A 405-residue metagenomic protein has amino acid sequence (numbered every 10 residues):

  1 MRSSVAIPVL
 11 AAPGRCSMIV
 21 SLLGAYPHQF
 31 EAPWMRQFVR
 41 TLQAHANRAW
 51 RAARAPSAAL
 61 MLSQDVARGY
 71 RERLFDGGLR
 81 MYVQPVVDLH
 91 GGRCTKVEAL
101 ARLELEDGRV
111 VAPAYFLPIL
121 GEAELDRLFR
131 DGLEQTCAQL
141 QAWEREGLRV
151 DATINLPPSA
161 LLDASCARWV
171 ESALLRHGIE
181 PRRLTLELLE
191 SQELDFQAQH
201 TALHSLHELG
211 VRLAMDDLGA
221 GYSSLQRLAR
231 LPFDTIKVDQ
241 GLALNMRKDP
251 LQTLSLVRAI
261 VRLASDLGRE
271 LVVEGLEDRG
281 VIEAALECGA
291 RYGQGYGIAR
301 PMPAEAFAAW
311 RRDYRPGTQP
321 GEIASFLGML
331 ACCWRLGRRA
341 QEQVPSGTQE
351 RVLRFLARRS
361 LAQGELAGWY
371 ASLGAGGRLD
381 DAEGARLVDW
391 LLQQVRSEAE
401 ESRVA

Functional and structural regions predicted by a protein language model:
R2-A11, Y82-V83: A short, aliphatic-rich beta-strand micro-motif
P8, G14, G321-A405: Extended alpha-helical signaling linkers and dimerization cores that couple sensory/input modules to output catalytic
V9-V20, R93-C94: Short hydrophobic/glycine-rich mini-motifs in sensory/regulatory modules that couple input to downstream signaling
M18-Q29, A101-E106, L120: Short beta-strand-to-loop transition segments that serve as allosteric relay/switch motifs in sensory/regulatory domains
R36-G178, L356-Y370: Bacterial c-di-GMP phosphodiesterase EAL domain
L89, E106, P157-L162, T185-D195 (+3 more regions): EAL-family c-di-GMP phosphodiesterase catalytic domain
L140-E144, L175, H200-G210, R258-S265: Surface-exposed amphipathic alpha-helices with a cationic face
E180-L184: Short acidic capping loops at alpha-helix termini that bridge into adjacent secondary structure
